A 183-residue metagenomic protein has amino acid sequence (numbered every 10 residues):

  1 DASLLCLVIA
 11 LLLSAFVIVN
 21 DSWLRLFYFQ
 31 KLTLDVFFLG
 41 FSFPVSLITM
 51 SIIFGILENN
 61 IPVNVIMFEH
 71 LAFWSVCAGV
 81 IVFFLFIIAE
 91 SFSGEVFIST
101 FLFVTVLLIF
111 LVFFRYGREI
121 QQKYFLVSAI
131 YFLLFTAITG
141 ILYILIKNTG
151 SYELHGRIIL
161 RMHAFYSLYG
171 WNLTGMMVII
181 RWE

Functional and structural regions predicted by a protein language model:
D1-E183: Hydrophobic alpha-helical transmembrane segments of multi-pass integral membrane proteins
